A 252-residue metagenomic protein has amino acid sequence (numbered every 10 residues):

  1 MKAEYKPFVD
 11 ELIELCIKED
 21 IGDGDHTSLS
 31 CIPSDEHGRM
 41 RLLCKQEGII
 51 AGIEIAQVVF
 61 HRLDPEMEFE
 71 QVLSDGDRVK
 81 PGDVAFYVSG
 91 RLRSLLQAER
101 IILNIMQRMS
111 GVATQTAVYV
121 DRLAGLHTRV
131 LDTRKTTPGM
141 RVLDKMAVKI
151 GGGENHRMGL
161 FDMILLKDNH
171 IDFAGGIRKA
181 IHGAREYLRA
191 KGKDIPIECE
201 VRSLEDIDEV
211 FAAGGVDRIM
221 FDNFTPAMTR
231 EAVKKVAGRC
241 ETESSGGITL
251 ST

Functional and structural regions predicted by a protein language model:
M1-A213, R218, A227-E231, K235 (+1 more regions): Acidic/glycine-rich phosphate/pyrophosphate-binding loops and surrounding catalytic core that coordinate Mg2+
F221-D222, T242-I248: Glycine-rich beta-strand-to-loop/alpha-helix junction loops that act as flexible
